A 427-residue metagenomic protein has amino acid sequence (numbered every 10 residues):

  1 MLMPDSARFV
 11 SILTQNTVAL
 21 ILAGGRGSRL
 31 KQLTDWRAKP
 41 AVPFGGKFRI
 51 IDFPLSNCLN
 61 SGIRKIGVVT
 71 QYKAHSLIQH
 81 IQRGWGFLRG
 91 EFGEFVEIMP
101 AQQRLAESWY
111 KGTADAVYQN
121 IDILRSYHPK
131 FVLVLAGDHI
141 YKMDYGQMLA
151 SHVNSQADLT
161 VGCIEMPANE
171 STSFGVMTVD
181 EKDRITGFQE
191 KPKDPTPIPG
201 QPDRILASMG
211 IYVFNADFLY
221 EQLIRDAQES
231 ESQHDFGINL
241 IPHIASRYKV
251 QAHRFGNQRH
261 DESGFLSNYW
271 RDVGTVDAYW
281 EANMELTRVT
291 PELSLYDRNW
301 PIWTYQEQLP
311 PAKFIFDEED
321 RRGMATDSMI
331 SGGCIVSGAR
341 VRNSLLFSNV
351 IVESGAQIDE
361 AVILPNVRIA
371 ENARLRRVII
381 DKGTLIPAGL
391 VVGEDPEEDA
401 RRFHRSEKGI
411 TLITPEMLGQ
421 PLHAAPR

Functional and structural regions predicted by a protein language model:
M1-I21, R29-S151, V179, D395-E397 (+3 more regions): Conserved N-terminal catalytic core of the sugar/cofactor nucleotidyltransferase
M1-V18, D217, R225-R427: Left-handed beta-helix
G25, D138, T275: Active-site glycine-centered loops adjacent to acidic/histidine catalytic or metal-binding residues that shape
V68-T70, C163, I379: Short internal beta-strands
K73-A74, Q103, M166-A168, P192 (+3 more regions): Glycine-rich beta-alpha junction loops
W85-G93, E181-G187, R247-K249, T290-L295: Proline-centered turn/helix-capping motifs that create local helix->coil transitions or kinks
K142-D217, E221-R225: Conserved core of the sugar-phosphate nucleotidyltransferase
